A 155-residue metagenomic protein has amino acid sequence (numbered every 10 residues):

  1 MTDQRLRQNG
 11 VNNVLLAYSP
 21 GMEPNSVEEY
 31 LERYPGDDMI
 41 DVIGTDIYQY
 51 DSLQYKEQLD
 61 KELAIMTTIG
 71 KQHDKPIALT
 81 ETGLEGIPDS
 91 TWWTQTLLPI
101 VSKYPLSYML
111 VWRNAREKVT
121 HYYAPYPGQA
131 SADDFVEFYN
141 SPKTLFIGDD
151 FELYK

Functional and structural regions predicted by a protein language model:
M1-T2, L97: Short, non-transmembrane amphipathic alpha-helical segments
T2-E29, D74-P88, V111: Aromatic-lined carbohydrate-recognition surfaces of secreted/lumenal glycan-active proteins
N9-V11, Y34-M39, G70-Q72, S102-Y104: Extracellular/periplasmic catalytic domains that process cell-envelope and extracellular macromolecules
P20-P35, E57-I69, T91-P99: Alpha-helical scaffolding within the catalytic cores of extracellular/periplasmic polymer-degrading hydrolases
N25-E29, D51-Y55, I87-S90, K118-H121: Extracytoplasmic/secreted cell-surface and envelope-processing proteins
Y30-K56, W112-N114: Aromatic- and acid-rich polysaccharide-binding/catalytic face of secreted or lumenal carbohydrate-active enzymes
T45-T68, K75: Substrate-binding surface in catalytic domains of secreted glycosidases
K75-K155: Substrate-binding cleft of secreted/luminal carbohydrate-active enzymes
